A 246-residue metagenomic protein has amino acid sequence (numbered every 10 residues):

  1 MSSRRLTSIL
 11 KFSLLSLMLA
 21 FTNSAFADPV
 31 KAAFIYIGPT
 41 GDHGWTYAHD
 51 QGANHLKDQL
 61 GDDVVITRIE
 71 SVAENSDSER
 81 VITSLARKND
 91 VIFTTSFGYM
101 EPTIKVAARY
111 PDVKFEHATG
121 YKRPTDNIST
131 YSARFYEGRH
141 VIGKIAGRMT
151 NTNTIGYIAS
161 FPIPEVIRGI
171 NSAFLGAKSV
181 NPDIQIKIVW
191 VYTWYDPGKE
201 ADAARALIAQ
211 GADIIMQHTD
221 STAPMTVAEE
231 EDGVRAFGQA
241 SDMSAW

Functional and structural regions predicted by a protein language model:
M1-S8: N-terminal secretory signal peptides that target proteins for export/translocation
K11-T22: Bacterial N-terminal signal peptides
A27-W246: A residue-level marker of the well-folded mature domains of exported/periplasmic proteins
